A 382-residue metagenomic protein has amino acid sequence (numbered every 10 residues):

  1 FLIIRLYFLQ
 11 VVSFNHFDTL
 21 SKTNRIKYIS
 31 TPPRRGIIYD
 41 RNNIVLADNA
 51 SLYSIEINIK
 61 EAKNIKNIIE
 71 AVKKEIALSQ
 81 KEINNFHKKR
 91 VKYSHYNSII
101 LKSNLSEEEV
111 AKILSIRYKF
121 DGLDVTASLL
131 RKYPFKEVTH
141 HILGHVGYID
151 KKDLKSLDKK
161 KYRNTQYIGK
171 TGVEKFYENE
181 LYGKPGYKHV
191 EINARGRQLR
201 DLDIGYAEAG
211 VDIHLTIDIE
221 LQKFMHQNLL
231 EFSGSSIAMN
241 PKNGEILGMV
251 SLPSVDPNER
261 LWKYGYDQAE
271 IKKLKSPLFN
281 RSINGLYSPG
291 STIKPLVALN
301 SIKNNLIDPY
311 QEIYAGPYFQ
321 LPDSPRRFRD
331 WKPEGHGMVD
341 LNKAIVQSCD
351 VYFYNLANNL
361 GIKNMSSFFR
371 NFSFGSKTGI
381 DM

Functional and structural regions predicted by a protein language model:
F1-S235, V250, S254-R281, L286: Extracytoplasmic/periplasmic proteins that interact with beta-lactams or build/remodel peptidoglycan
A47, K81, I192-L202, G234 (+2 more regions): Beta-lactam-recognizing serine transpeptidase/beta-lactamase-like catalytic domain environment
